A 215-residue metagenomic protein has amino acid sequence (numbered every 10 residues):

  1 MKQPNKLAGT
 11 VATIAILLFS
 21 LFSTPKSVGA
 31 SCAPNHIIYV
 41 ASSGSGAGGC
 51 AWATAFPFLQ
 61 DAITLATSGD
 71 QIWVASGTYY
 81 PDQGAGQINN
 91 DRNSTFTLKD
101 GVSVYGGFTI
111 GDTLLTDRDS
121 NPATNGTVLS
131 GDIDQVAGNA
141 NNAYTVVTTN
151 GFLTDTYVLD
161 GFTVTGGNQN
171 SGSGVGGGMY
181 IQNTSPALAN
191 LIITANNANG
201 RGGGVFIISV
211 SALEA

Functional and structural regions predicted by a protein language model:
M1-S31, N35: Sec-dependent, cleavable N-terminal signal peptides
S23-D61, L65, S76-Q83: Right-handed parallel beta-helix/beta-solenoid
G44, T78, G107-F108, G161-T163 (+1 more regions): A structural signal for beta-strand register positions
G46-G48, N170, N197: Gram-negative outer-membrane beta-barrel proteins
Q60, T64-T67, Q83-S103, G111-D160 (+2 more regions): Extracellular beta-strand-rich solenoid/capping regions of secreted or surface-exposed proteins that bind or remodel
G176-A215: A detector of tandem-repeat and repeat-rich interaction/domain scaffolds
